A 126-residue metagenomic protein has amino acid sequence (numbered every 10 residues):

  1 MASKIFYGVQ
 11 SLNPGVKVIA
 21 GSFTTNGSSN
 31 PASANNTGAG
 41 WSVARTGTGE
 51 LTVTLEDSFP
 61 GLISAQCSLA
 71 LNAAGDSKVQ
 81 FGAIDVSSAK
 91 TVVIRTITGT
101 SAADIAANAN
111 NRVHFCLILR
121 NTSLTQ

Functional and structural regions predicted by a protein language model:
M1-S58, A89, I97-Q126: Extracellular receptor-binding modules and their adjoining Ser/Thr/Gly/Asp/Asn-rich linkers
P60-A89: Terminal beta-strand-rich extracellular "head" domains that mediate receptor/glycan or other ligand binding
